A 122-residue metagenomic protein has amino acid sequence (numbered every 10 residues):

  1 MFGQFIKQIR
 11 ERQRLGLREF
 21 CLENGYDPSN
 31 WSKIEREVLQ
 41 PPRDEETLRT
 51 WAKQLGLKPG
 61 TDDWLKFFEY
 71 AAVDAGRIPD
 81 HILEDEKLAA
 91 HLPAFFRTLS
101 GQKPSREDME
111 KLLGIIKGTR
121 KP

Functional and structural regions predicted by a protein language model:
M1-Q13, R49, F96, S100 (+2 more regions): A short, Lys/Arg-rich alpha-helix, primarily the initiator
R10, C21, A52: The alpha-helix within a helix-turn-helix
G16-L22: Short alpha-helical "recognition helix" segments of helix-turn-helix
G25-P42: Recognition helix of helix-turn-helix/homeodomain-like DNA-binding domains that insert into the DNA major groove
D44-L65: DNA major-groove recognition helix of helix-turn-helix/homeodomain DNA-binding modules
T61-T98: Short, charged recognition helix plus adjacent turn of helix-turn-helix-like nucleic-acid-binding domains
